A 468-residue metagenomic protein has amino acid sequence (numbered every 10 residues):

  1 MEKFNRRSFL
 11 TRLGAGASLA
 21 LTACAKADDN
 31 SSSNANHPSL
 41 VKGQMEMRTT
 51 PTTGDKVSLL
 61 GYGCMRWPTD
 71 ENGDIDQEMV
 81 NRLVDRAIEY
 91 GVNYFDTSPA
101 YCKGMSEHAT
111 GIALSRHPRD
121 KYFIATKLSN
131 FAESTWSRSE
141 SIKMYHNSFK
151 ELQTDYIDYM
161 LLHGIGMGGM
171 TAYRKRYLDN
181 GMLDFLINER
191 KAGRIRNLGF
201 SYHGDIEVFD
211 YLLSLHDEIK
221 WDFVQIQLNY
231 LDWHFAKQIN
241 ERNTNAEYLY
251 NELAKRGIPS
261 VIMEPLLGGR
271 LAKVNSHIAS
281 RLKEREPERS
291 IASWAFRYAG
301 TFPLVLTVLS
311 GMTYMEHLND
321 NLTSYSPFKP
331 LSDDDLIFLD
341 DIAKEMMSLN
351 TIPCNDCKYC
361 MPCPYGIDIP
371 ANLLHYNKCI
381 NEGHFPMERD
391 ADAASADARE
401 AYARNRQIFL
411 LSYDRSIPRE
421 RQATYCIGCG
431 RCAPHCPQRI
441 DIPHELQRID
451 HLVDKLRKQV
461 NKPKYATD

Functional and structural regions predicted by a protein language model:
E2-Y122, F185, K191: N-terminal binding-site loop/beta-alpha segment at the start of enzyme catalytic domains that lines or forms
K3-L10, C357-C360, C426-C432: Twin-arginine (Tat) signal peptide motif
T50, Y62, F95, T110 (+9 more regions): Conserved, mostly hydrophobic/aromatic
P51-G54, G111-R119, F149-Q153, L213-I219 (+1 more regions): Acidic (Asp/Glu)-rich catalytic clusters
D74-A87, S137-E151, I206-L213, A292-F296: Short, acidic/polar
L152-A172: Active-site groove signature of glycoside hydrolases
I165-I408, P434, Q438-R439, H444: Beta/alpha (TIM)-barrel catalytic core signal, keyed to glycine-rich beta->alpha loops juxtaposed to Asp/Glu that bind
I337-Y359, A403-G428, Q447-R448, K455-D468: Ferredoxin-like iron-sulfur electron-transfer modules
